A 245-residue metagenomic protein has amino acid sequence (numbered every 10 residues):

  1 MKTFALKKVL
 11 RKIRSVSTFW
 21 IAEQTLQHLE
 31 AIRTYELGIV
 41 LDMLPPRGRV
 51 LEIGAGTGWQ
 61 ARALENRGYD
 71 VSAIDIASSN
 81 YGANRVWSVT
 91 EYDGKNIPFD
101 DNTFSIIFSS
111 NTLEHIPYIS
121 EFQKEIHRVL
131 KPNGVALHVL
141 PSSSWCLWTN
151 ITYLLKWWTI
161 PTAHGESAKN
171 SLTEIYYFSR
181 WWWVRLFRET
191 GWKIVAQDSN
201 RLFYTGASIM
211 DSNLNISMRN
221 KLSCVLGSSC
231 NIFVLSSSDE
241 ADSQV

Functional and structural regions predicted by a protein language model:
M1-N96, I106-F108, Q123, S199-L202 (+2 more regions): Conserved N-terminal segment of class I S-adenosyl-L-methionine
D93-K95, T112, S171-E174: Residues marking the start of alpha-helices
I97-F99, I116: Helix-loop segment at the mouth of the active site in Rossmann-fold oxidoreductases, especially SDR/KR enzymes
I106-P117: A short SAM/SAH-binding and catalytic strip from SAM-dependent methyltransferases
P117-E125, K131, V135-A241: S-adenosyl-L-methionine-dependent methyltransferase catalytic module, highlighting the catalytic core
